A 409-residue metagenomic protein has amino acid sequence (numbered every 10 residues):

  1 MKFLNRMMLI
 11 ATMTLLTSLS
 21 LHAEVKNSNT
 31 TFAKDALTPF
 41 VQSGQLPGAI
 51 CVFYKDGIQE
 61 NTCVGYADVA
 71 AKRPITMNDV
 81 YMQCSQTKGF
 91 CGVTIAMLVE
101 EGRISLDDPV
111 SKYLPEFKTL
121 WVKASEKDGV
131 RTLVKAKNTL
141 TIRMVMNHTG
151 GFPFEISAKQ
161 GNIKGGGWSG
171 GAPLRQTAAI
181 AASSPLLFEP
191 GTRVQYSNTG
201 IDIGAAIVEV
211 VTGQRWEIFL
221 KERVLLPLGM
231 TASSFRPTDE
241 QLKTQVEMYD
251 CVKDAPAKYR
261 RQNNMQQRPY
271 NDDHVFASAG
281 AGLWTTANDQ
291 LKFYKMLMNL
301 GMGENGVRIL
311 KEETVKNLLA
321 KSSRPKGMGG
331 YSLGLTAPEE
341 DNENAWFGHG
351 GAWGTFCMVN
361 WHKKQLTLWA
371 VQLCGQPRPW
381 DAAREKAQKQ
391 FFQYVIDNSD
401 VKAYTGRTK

Functional and structural regions predicted by a protein language model:
M1-L9: Bacterial N-terminal signal peptides that target proteins for export
L9-S18: Bacterial N-terminal signal peptides
L21-V25: Boundary at the C-terminal end of the N-terminal hydrophobic targeting segment
K26-Q83, R103, T119-E126: Short, conserved catalytic-motif segment at the N-terminal edge
L37, D56-G57, M82-V110, G204-E209 (+2 more regions): Active-site SXXK
W121-A345: Short, surface-exposed loop or secondary-structure junction motifs that flank catalytic or metal-binding residues
N299, E313-T314, L319-G327, E340 (+1 more regions): Short, gly/Ser/Thr-rich active-site loops of penicillin-recognizing serine hydrolases
C357-M358, K364-P377: Short, well-ordered beta-strand elements
